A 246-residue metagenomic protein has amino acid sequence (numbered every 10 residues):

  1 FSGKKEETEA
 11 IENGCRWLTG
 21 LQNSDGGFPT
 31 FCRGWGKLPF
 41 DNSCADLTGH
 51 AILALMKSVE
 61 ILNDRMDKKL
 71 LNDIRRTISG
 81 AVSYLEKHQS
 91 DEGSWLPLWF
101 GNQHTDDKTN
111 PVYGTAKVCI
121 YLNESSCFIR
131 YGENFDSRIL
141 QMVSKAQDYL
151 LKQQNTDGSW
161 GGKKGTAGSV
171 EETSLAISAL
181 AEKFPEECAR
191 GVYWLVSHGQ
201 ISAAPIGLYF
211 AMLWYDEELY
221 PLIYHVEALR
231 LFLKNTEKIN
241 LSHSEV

Functional and structural regions predicted by a protein language model:
F1-R16, G20-S83, K87-D148, K152-Y193 (+1 more regions): An alpha-helical repeat/solenoid feature that recognizes helix-turn-helix modules
N240-V246: Intrinsically disordered, low-complexity serine/proline/glycine/threonine-rich regulatory regions
